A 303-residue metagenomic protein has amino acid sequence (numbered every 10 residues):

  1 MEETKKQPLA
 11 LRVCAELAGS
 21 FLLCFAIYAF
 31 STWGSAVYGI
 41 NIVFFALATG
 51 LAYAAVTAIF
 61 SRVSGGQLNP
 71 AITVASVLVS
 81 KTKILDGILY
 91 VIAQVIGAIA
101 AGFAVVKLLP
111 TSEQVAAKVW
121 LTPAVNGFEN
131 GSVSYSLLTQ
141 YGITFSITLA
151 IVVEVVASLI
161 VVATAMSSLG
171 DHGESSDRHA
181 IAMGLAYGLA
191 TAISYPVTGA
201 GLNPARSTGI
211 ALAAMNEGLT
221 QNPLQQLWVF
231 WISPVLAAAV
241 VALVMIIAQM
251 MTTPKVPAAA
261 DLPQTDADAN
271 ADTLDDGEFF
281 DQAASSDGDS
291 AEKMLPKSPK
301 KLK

Functional and structural regions predicted by a protein language model:
M1-K303: Membrane-interface helix-loop junctions and terminal tails of multi-pass membrane proteins
